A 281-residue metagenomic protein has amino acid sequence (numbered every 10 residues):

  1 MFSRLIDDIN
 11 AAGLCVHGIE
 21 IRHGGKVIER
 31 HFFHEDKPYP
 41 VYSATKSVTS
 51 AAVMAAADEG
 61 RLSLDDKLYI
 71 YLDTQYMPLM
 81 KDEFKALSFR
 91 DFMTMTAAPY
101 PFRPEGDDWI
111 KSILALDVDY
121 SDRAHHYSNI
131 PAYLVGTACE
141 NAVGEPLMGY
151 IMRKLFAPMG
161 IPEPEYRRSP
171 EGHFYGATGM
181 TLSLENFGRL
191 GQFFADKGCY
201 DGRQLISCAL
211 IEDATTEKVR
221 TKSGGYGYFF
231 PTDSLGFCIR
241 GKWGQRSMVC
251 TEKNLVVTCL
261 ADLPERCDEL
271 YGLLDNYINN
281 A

Functional and structural regions predicted by a protein language model:
F2-E35, S247-C250, N254-T258: A short, well-structured edge-of-sheet supersecondary motif
I19-I28, T96-Y127, E145-P164: Short, charged, amphipathic alpha-helices and their helix-cap/turn boundaries
H23, G241-A281: Structured C-terminal helix/loop/strand segments within mature extracytoplasmic catalytic/sensor domains
H34, L116-S121, A132-Y133, S169-Y175: Flexible glycine/proline-enriched surface loops and loop-helix/loop-strand junctions
P40-D65, F92, V135-C139, L190: Active-site SXXK
R61-M95, A142-L182: Active-site helix/loop module of the DD-peptidase/beta-lactamase fold, centered on the serine-lysine SxxK catalytic
L134-A138, T178-C199, Q245-A261: Active-site-proximal alpha-helical segments within enzyme catalytic domains
C208-T258: Active-site Gly/Thr loop motif
